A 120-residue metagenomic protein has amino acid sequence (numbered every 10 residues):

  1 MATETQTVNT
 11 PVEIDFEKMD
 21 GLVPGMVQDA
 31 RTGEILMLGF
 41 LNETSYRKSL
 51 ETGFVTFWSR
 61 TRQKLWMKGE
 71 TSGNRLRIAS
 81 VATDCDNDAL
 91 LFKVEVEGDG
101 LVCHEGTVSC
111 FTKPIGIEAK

Functional and structural regions predicted by a protein language model:
A2-L22, Q28-L36, L41-K120: C-terminal binding/interaction regions
